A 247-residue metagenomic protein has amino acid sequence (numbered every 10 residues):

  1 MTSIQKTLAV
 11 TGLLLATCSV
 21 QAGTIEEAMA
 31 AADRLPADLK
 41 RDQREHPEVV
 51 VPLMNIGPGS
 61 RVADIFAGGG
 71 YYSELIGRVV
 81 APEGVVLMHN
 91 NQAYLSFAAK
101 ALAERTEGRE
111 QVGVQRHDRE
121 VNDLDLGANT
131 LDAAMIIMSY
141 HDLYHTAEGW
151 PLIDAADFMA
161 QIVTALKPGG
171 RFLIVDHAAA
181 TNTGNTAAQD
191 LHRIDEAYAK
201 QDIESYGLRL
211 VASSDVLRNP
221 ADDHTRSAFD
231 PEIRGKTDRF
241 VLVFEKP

Functional and structural regions predicted by a protein language model:
G23-L53, G57: Class I SAM-dependent methyltransferase Rossmann-like catalytic core, especially the SAM/SAH-binding loop
P58-G59, P82-E83, L166-F172: Short glycine-dipeptide loop
G59-G68: Conserved class I S-adenosyl-L-methionine
G70-E74: Glycine-rich SAM-binding Motif I of class I
G77-R78, G149-P168: A short glycine-rich, Lys/Arg-flanked "PGG" loop and its adjoining helix->strand segment in the class I
A98-L124: S-adenosyl-L-methionine
L124-A134, M138: A short acidic, Gly/Pro-enriched loop at the edge of an enzyme's catalytic core that lines a small-molecule cofactor
A221-P247: Core SAM-dependent methyltransferase catalytic element
